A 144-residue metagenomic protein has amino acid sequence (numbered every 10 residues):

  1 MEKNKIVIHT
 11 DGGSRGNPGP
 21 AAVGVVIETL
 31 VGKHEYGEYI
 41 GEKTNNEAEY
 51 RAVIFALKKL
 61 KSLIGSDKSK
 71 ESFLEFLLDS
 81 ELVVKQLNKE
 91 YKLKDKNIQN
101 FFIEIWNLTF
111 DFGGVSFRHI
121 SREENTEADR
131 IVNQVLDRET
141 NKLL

Functional and structural regions predicted by a protein language model:
M1-E47, K58-K59: RNase H-like nuclease fold core
G13, N17, I54-L143: RNase H catalytic domain
E49, V53: Short, conserved alpha-helix that lines the donor NDP-sugar binding/gating region of sugar-transfer enzymes
